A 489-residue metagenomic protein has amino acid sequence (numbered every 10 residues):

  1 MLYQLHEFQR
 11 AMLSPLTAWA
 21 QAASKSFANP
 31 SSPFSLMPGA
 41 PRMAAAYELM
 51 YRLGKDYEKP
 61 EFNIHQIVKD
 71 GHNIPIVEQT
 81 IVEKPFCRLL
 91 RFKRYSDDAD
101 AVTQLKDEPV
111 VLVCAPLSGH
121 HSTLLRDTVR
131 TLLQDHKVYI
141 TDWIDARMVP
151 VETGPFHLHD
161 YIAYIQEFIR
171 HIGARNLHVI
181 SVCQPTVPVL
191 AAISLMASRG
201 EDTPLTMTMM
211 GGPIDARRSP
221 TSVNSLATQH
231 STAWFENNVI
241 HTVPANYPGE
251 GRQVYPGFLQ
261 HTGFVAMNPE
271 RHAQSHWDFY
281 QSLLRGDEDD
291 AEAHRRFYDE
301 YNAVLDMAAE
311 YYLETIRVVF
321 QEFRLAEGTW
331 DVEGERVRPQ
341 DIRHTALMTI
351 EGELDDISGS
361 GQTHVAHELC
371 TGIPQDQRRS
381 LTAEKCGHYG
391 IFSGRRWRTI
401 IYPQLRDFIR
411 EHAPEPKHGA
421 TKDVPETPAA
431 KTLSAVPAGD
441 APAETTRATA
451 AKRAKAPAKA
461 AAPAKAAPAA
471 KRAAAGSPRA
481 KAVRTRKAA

Functional and structural regions predicted by a protein language model:
M1-A45, A192-E310: Alpha/beta-hydrolase-fold enzymes
N63-V68, H72-V149: Short, surface-exposed "cap/lid" segments of acyl-processing enzymes
M148-P150, D160-L177, V189-L190: Conserved acidic catalytic loop of the alpha/beta-hydrolase fold
V179-I193: Glycine-rich nucleophile elbow surrounding the catalytic serine of serine-hydrolase chemistry
I342-R343, M348-E351, D355: Short beta-strand/loop motif that positions the catalytic acidic residue of the alpha/beta-hydrolase fold
D356-Q362: Conserved alpha/beta-hydrolase "acid-adjacent" motif
A383-T399: Catalytic histidine-centered segment of alpha/beta-hydrolase-like enzymes
E415-H418, K422-A489: Intrinsically disordered, polybasic Lys/Arg-rich low-complexity tracts
